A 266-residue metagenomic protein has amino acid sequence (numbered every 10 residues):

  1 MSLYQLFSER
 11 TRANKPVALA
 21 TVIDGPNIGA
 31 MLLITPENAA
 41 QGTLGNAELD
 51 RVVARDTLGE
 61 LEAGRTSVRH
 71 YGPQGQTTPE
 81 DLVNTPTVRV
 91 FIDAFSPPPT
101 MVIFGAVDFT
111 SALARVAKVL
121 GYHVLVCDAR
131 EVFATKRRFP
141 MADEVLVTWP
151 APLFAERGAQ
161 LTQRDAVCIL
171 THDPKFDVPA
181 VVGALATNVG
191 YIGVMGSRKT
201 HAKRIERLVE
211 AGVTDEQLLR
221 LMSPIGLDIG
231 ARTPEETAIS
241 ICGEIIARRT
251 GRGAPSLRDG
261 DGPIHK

Functional and structural regions predicted by a protein language model:
M1-A129, F133-L146, A159-D165, T200 (+2 more regions): Segments forming oxygen-rich coordination pockets for charged ligands
S2, E48, V52, D108 (+6 more regions): Conserved active-site and cofactor/substrate-binding residues in soluble primary-metabolism enzymes
N46, A106, D173-P174, S197-R198 (+1 more regions): Short beta->alpha junction loops/turns
C127, A166, T171-H172, V182-R207: ADP-ribose/adenylate-binding Rossmann-like module
K136-R138, E156-G158, V178-V182, I205-E206: Short, well-ordered secondary-structure micro-motifs
T148-F154: Conserved SAM/SAH-binding loop
G158-F176: Rossmann-like NAD(P)-binding element
V189, M195-K266: Adenosine-phosphate binding glycine-rich loop
